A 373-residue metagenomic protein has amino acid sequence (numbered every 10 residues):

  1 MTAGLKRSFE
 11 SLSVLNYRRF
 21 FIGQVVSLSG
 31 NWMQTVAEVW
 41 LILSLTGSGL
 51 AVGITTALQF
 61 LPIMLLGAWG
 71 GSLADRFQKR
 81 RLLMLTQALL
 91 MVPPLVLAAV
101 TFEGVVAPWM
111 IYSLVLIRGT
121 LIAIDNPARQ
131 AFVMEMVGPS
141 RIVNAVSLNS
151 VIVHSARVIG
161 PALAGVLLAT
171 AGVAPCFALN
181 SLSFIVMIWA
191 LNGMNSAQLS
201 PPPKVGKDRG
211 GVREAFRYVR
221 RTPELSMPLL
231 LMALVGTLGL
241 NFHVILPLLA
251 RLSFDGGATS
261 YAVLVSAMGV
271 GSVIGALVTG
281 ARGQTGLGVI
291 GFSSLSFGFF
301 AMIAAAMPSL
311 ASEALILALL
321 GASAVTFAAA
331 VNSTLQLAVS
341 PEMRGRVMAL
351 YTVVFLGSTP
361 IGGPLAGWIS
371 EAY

Functional and structural regions predicted by a protein language model:
M1-Y373: Alpha-helical transmembrane-bundle signature of multi-pass membrane transport and export proteins
